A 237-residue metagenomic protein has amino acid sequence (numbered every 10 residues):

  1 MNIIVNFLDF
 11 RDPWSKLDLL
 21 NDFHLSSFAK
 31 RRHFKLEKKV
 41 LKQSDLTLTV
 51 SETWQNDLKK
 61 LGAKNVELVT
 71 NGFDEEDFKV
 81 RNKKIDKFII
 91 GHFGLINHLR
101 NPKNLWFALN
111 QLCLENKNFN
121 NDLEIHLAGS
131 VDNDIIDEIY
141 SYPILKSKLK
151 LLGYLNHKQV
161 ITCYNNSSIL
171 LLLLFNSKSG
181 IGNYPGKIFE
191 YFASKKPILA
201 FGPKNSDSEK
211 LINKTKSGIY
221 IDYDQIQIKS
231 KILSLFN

Functional and structural regions predicted by a protein language model:
N2-L19: Active-site proximal beta-strand in glycosyltransferases
W14-S15, S27-T47: Membrane-proximal helix-turn-helix segments that form the acceptor-binding/catalytic region of lipid-linked
D45, K150, Y164-I181, F236: Acidic donor-binding loop of glycosyltransferase active sites
T53, V69-G72: Carbohydrate-associated surface elements
N82-R100, N104-N110: Conserved donor-binding/catalytic core segment of Leloir-type glycosyltransferases
D122, H126-I161: Nucleotide-activated donor-binding/catalytic signature segment of Leloir-type glycosyltransferases, i.e., the conserved
I169-L173, E190-G202: Short hydrophobic beta-strand element within catalytic cores of glycosyltransferases and related nucleotide-activated
P203-S234: Change "using UDP/GDP/dTDP sugars" to "using nucleotide sugars
